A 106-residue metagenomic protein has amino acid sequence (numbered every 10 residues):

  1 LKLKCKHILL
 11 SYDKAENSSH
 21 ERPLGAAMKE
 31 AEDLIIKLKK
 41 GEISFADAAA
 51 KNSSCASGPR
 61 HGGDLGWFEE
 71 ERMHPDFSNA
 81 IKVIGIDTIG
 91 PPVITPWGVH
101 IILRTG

Functional and structural regions predicted by a protein language model:
L1-E21, P75-G106: Proteostasis/folding factors centered on peptidyl-prolyl cis-trans isomerases
L24-A26: Short helix-capping and inter-helix turn/linker motifs at the boundaries of alpha-helical repeat units
K29, D33-P75: Peptidyl-prolyl cis-trans isomerase
